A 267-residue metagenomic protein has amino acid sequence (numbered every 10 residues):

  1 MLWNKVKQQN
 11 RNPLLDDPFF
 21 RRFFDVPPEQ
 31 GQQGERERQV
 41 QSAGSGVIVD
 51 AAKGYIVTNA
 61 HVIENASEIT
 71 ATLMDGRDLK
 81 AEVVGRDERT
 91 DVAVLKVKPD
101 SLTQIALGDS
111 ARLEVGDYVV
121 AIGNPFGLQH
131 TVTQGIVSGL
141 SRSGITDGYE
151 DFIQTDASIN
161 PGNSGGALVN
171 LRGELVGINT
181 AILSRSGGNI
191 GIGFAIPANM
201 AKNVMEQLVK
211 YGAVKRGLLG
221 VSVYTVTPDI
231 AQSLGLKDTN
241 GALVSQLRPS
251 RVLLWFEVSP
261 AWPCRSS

Functional and structural regions predicted by a protein language model:
M1-R251, W262: Serine-dependent protease modules
R251, W255-S267: Low-complexity basic/metal-binding stretches
